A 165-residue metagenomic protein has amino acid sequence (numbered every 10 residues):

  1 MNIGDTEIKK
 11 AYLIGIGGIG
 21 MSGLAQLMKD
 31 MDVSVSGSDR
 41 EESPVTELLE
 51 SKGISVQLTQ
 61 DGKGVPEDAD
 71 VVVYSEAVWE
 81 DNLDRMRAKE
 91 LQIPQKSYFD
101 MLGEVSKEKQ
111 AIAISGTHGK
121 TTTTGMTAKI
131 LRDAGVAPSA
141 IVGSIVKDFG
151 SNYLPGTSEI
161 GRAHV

Functional and structural regions predicted by a protein language model:
M1-V45, E50-S55, D68, V72 (+1 more regions): ATP-dependent carboxylate-amine ligase
I3-G4, L27, E50, K63-V65 (+1 more regions): Phosphate-binding loop of NTP-binding sites
